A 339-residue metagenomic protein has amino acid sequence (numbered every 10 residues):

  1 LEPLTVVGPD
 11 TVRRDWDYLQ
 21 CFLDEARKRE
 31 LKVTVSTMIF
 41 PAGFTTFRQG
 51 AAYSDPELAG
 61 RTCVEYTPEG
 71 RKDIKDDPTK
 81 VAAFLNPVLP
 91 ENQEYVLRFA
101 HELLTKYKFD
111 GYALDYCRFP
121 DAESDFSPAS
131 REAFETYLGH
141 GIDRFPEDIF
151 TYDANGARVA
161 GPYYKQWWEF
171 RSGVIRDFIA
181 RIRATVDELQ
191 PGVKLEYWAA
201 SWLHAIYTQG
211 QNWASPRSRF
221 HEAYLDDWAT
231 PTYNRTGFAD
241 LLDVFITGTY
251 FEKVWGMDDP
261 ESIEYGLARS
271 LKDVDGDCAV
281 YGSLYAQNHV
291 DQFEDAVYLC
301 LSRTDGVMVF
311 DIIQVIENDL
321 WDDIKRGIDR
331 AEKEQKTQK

Functional and structural regions predicted by a protein language model:
L1-F44, Y163-Q166, F170-L189: Aromatic-lined substrate-binding rim segments of carbohydrate-active enzymes
E2-W16, P78-L97, G161-R176, G248-M257 (+1 more regions): The substrate-binding groove and active-site-proximal loops of carbohydrate-active enzymes, especially glycoside
D24, T34-Y107, Y152-Y164: Active-site-adjacent "subsite" loops/lids of carbohydrate-active enzymes
E30-T34, A82, D110-A113, G192-E196 (+3 more regions): Structural preference for beta-strand elements that scaffold enzyme active sites
G43-T45, A122, I182, E188-L189 (+3 more regions): Substrate-binding cleft/loops of secretory-pathway carbohydrate-active enzymes
V96, L103, Y112-D115, V186 (+3 more regions): Conserved, mostly hydrophobic/aromatic
R98-F99, K106, G111-L114, P120-D121 (+3 more regions): Active-site neighborhood of glycoside hydrolase catalytic domains
T230-Q338: Substrate-binding cleft of secreted/luminal carbohydrate-active enzymes
